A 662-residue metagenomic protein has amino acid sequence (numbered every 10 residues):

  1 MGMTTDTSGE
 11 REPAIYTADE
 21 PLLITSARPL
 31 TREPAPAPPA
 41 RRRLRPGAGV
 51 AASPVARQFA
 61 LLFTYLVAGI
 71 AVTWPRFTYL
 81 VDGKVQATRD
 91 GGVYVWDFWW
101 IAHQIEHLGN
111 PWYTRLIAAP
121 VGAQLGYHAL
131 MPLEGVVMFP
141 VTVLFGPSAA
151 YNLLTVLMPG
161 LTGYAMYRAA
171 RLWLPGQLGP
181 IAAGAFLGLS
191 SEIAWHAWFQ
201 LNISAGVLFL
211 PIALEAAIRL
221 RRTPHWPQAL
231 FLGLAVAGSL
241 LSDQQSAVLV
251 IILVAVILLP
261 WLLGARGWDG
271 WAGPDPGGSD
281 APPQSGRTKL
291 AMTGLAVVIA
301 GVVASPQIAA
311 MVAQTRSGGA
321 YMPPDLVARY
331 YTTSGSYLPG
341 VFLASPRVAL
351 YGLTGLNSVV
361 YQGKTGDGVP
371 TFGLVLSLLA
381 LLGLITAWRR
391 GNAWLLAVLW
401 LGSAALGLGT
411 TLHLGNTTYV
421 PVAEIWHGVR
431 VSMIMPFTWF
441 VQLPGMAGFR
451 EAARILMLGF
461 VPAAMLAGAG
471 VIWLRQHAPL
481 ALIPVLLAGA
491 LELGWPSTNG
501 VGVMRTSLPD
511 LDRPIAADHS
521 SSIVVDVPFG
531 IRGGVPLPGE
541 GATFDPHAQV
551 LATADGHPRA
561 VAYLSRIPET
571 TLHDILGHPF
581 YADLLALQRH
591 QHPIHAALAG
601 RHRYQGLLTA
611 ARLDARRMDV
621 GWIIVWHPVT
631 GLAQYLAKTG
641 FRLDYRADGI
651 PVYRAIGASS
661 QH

Functional and structural regions predicted by a protein language model:
P39-A52, L172-W173, I218-L230, P260-T288 (+2 more regions): Membrane-interface junctions at the ends of membrane-embedded or membrane-associated helices
R57-R89, W96, W100, A296-Q314 (+1 more regions): Transmembrane signal-anchor helices characteristic of membrane glycosylation enzymes that use polyprenol
F59-V67, L234-A235, G273-D275, D280-A309 (+2 more regions): Hydrophobic alpha-helical membrane-interfacial segments at the cytosolic entry of transmembrane helices
Y65-A71, L154-W173, L178-L262, M292-I308 (+1 more regions): Membrane-embedded helix bundles of polyisoprenyl
P75-W173, L178-P211, Y361-G363, E424-H427 (+1 more regions): Active-site lumenal/periplasmic loops and adjacent helix-entry segments of GT-C-fold, multi-pass membrane
T88-Q104, V303-L384, P421-G428, M435-A453: Periplasmic/ER-lumenal interhelical loops and adjacent helix-loop junctions in multi-pass membrane proteins
A320-T333, F342, N357-G366, R389 (+1 more regions): Extracytoplasmic
G373-G407, G470: Hydrophobic, aromatic-rich transmembrane alpha-helices and their immediate juxtamembrane boundary segments
